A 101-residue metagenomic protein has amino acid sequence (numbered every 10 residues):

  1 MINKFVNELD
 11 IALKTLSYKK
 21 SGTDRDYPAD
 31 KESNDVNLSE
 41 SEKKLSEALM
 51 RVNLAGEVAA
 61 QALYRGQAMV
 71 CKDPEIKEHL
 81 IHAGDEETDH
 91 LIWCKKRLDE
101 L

Functional and structural regions predicted by a protein language model:
M1-L101: Non-heme di-metal
